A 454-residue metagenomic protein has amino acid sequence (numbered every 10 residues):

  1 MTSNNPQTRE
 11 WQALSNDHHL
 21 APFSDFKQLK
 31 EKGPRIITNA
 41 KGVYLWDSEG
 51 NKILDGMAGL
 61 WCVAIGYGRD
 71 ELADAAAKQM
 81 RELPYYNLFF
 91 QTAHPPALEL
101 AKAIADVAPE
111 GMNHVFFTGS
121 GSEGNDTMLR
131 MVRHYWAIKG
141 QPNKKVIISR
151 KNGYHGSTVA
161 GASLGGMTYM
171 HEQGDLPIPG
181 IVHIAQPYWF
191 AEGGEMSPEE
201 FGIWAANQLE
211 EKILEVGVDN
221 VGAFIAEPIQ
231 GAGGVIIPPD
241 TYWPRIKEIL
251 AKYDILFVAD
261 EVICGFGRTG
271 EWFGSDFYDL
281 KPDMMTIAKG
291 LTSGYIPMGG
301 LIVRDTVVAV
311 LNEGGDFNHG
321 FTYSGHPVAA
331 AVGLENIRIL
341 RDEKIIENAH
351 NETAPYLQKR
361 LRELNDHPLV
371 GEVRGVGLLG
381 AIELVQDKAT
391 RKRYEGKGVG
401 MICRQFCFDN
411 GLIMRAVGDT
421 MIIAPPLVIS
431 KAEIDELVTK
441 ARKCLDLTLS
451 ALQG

Functional and structural regions predicted by a protein language model:
T2-G454: Conserved N-terminal phosphate-binding loop of PLP-dependent enzymes in the Aspartate aminotransferase
